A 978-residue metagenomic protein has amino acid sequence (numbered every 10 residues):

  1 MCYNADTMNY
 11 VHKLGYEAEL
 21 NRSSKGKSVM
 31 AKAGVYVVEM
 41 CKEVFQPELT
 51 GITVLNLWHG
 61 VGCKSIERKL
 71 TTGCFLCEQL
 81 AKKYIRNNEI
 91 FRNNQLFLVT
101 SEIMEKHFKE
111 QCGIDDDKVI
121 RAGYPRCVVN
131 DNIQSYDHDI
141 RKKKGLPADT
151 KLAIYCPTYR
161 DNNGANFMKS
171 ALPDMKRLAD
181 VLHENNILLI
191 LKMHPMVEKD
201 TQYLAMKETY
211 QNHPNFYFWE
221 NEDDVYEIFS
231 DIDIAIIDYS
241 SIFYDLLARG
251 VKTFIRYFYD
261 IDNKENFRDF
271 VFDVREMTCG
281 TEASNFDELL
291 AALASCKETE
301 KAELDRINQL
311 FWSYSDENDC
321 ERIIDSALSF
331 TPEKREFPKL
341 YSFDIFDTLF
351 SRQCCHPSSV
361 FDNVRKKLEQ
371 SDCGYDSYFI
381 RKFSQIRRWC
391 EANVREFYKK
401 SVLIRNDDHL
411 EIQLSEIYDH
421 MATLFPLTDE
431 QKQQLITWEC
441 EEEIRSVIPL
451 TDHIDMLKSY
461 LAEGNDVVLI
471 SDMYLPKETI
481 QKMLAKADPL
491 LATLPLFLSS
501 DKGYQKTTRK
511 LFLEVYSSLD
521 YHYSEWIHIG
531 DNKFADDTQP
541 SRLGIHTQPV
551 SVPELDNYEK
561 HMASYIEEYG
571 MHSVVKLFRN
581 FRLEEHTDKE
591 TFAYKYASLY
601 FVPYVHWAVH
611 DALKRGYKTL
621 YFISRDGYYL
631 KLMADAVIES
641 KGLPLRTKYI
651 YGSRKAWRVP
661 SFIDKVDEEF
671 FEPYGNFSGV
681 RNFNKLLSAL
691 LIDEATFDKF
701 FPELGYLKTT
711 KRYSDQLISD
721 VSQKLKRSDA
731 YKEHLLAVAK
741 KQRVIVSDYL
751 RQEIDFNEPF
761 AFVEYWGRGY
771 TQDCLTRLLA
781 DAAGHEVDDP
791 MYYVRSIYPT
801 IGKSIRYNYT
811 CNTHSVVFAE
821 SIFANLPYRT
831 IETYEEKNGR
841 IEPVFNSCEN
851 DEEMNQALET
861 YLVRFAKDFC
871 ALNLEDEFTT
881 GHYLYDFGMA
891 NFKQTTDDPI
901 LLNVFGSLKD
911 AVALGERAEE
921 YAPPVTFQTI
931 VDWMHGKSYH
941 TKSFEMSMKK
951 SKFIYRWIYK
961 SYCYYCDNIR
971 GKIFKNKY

Functional and structural regions predicted by a protein language model:
M1, E110-Q111, R121-M206, A283 (+2 more regions): Conserved catalytic-core segment of nucleotide-activated headgroup transferases in glycan assembly
M1-D131, Y629, F762, G769-Y770 (+1 more regions): Active-site and donor-binding regions of nucleotide-sugar-utilizing enzymes
E19-A33, P195-Y244, V447-H453, K502-Y523: Donor nucleotide-activated moiety binding/catalytic core segment of transferases that use nucleotide-activated donors
V35-S65, E222-F267, I527-Q539, T771-C774: A donor-sugar binding/catalytic signature common to diverse glycosyltransferases and related nucleotide-sugar
E208-T209, S241-F311, R542, H546-F581: Catalytic binding pocket for nucleotide-activated donors in carbohydrate/polymer assembly enzymes
P338-C354: Asp-based phosphoryl-transfer active-site loop
V364-K367, S377-W438: A metal-dependent, Asp-based hydrolase signature
K432-A485, P495-S499, F622-I623: Substrate-recognition element of Asp-dependent hydrolases with the DxDx(T/V) motif
